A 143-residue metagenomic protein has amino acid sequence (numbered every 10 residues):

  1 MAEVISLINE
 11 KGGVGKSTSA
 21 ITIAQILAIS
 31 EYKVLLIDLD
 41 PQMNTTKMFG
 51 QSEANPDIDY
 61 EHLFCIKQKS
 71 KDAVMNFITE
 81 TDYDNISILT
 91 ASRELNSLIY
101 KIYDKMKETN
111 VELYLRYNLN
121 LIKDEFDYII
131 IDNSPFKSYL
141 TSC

Functional and structural regions predicted by a protein language model:
M1-C143: P-loop NTP-binding core
